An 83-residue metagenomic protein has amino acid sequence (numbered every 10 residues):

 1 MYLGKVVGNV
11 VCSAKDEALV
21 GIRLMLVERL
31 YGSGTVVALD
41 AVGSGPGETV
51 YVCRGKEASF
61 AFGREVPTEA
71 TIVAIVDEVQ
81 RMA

Functional and structural regions predicted by a protein language model:
M1-L30: N-terminal first-folded block
V10, G32, G55-S59: Short, charged beta-turn/beta-strand-edge "cap" motif at the junction between a beta-strand and an adjacent loop
R29-G32, M82: A short, flexible low-complexity segment enriched in Lys/Arg and Gly/Pro that occurs in N-terminal basic tails
G34-L39: Short alpha-helix capping/helix-loop boundary micro-motifs
Y51-A83: C-terminal structural segments of small proteins and small subunits
